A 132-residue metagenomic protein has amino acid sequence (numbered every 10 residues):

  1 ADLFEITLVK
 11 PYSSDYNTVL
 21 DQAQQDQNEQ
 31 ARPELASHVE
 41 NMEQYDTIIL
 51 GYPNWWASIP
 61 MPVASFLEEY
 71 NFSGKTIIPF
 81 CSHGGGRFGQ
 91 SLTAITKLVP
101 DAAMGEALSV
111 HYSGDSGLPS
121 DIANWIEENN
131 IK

Functional and structural regions predicted by a protein language model:
A1-L50, A57-I59, A64, E68 (+1 more regions): N-terminal beta1-alpha1-beta2 submodule of the flavodoxin-like/Rossmannoid cofactor-binding fold
L8-P11, N54-S58, H83-R87, H111-D115: Solvent-exposed loop/turn segments at secondary-structure junctions within structured extracellular/periplasmic domains
D46-I48, S73-I78, M104: Short, surface-exposed connector motifs at secondary-structure boundaries
G51-Y52, F80: Short His-Asn-centered micro-motif
E68-G74, L98-V99: Short, conserved loop/helix-junction motifs that constitute active-site signature segments in enzyme catalytic cores
I78-G114: Short, glycine-/small-residue-rich phosphate/pyrophosphate-handling segment
A103-E127, I131: C-terminal partner/receptor-binding element of secreted or periplasmic proteins
